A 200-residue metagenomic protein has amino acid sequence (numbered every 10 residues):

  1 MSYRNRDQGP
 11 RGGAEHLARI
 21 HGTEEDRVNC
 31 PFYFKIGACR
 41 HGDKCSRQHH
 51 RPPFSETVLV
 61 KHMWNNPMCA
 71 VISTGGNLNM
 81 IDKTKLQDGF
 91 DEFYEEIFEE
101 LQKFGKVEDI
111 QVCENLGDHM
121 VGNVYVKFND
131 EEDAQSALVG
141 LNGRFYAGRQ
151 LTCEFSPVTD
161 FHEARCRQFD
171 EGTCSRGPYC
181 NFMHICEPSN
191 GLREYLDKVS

Functional and structural regions predicted by a protein language model:
M1-S200: Cys/His Zn-binding finger modules involved in RNA regulation
